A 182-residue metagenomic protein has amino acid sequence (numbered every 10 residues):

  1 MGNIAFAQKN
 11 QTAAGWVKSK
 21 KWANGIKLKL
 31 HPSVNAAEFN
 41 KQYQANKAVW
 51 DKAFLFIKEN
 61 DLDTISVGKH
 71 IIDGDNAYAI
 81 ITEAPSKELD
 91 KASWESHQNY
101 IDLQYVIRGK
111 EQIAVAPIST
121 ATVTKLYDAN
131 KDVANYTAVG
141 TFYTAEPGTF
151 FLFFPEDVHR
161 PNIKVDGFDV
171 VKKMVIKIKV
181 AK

Functional and structural regions predicted by a protein language model:
M1-T12: Bacterial Sec-dependent N-terminal signal peptides
A14-I81, K91: A short, N-terminal "cap"/entry segment at the start of jelly-roll beta-barrel domains of the cupin/DSBH fold
D61-V123: Mid-length scaffold segments of soluble, non-membrane domains
I101-Y105, Y143, F150: His/acidic/aromatic-lined binding-pocket segments of jelly-roll/cupin-type domains and related regulatory beta-sandwich
K110-A145: A short beta-strand-loop-beta hairpin characteristic of the jelly-roll/cupin
T144-N162: Conserved metal-binding segment of the jelly-roll/cupin
F150-L152, F168-K182: A short hydrophobic beta-strand segment most commonly corresponding to one strand of the jelly-roll/cupin
I163-G167: Short proline/glycine-enriched turn/loop segments at secondary-structure junctions
